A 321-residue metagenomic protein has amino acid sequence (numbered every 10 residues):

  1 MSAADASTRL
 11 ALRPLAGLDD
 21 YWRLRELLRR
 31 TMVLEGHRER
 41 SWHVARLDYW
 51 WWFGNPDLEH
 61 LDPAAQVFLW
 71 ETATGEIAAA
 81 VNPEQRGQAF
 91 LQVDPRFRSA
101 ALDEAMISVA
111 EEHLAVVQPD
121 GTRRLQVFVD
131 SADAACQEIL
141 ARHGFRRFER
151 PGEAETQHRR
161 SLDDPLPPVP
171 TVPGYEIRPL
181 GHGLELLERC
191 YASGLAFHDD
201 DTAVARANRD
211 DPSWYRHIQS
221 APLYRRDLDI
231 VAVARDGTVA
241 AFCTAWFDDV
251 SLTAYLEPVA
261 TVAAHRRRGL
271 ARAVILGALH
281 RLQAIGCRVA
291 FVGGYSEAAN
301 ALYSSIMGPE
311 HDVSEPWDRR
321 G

Functional and structural regions predicted by a protein language model:
M1-A4, P83-Y175, G181, S314-R320: Acyl-donor-binding surface of acyltransferase catalytic domains
M1-W52, V169-R209: Short amphipathic alpha-helix that is part of the acyltransferase structural core
R13-L18, L28-V117, R235, V239-T253 (+2 more regions): Conserved donor-binding loop and adjoining core beta-sheet/short helix segment in diverse acyl/aminoacyl transferases
A78-A79, F148-A154, A240-A241, A271 (+1 more regions): A structural microfeature
S99-A115, T261-A263, R267-A284, S304-S305: Conserved acetyl-CoA-binding loop-helix of GNAT-fold acetyltransferases
L125-V127, L256, A290-G294: Conserved hydrophobic beta-strand within the GNAT/NAT acetyltransferase core sheet that lines the active-site cleft
L140, L302-S304, G308: Conserved active-site tyrosine of GNAT-family acetyltransferases
D164-A254: Flexible, substrate/cofactor-facing loop regions flanked by secondary structure within enzyme catalytic domains
